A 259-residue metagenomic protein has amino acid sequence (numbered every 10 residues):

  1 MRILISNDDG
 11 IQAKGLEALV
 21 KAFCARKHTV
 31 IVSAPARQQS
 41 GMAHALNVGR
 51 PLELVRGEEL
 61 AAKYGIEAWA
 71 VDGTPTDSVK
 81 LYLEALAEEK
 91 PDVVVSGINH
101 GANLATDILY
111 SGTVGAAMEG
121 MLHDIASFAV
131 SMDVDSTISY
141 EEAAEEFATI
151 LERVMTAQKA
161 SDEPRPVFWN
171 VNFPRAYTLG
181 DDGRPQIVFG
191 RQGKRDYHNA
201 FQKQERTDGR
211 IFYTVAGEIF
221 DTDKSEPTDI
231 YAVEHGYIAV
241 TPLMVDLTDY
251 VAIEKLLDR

Functional and structural regions predicted by a protein language model:
I3-S6, E17-A85, E89-K90: A cross-family phosphate/adenosyl-ligand binding-site feature
I5-Q12, D107-I108: Short, glycine-rich nucleotide/cofactor-binding loops
S33-P35, D72, S96-N99, V130-S131 (+2 more regions): Short beta-strand segments
Y82-E88, G115-A126: Alpha-helix C-terminal capping segments
V93: Short, Asp-centered acidic motifs that coordinate Mg2+ and/or phosphate in catalytic or ligand-binding sites
A102-S111: Glycine/threonine-rich flexible loop motifs
M121-A143: Glycine-rich phosphate/pyrophosphate-binding loops and their adjacent beta-strand/loop elements at enzyme active sites
E142-R259: Electrostatically charged, flexible surface regions
